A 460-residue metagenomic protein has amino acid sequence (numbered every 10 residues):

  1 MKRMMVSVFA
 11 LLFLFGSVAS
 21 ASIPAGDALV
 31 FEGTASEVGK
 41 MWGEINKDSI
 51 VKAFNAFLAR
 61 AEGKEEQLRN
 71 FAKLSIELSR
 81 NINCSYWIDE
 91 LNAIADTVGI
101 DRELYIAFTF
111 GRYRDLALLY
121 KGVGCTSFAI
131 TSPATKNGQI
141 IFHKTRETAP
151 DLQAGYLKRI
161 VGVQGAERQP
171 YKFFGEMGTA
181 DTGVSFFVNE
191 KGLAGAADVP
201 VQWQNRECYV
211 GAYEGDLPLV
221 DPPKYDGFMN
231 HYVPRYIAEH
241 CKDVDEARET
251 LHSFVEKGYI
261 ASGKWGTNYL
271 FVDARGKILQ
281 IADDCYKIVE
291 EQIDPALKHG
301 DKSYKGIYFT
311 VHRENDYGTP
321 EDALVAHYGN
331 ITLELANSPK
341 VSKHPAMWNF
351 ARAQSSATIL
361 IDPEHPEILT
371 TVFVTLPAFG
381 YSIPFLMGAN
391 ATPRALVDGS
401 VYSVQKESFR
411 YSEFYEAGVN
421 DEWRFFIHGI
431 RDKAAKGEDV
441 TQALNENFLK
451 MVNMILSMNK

Functional and structural regions predicted by a protein language model:
M1-M4: Positively charged n-region of N-terminal signal peptides that target proteins for export
V6-S7, F426: Short amphipathic alpha-helical "recognition" segments used for binding
S7-S17: Bacterial N-terminal signal peptides
S22-D96, R112, S132-H252, E256-K460: C-terminal, well-structured catalytic/ligand-binding subdomain of enzymes
G99-T126: Conserved, charged/glycine-enriched, solvent-exposed linker/hinge segments that sit just outside catalytic
